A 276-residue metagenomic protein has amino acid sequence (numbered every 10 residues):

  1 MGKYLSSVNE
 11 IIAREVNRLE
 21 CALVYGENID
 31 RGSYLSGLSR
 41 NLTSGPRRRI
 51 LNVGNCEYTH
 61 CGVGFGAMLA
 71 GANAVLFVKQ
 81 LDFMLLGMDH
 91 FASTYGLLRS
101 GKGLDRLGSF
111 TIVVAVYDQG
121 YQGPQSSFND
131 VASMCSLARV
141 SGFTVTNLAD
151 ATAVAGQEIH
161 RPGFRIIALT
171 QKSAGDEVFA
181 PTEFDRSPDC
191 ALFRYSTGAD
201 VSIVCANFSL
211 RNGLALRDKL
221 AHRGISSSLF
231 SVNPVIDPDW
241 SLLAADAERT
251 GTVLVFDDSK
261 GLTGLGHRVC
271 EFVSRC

Functional and structural regions predicted by a protein language model:
M1-A168, K172-S173, E183-R186: Thiamine diphosphate
N28, L35-S44, E57-H60, R106-L107 (+1 more regions): Thiamine diphosphate
